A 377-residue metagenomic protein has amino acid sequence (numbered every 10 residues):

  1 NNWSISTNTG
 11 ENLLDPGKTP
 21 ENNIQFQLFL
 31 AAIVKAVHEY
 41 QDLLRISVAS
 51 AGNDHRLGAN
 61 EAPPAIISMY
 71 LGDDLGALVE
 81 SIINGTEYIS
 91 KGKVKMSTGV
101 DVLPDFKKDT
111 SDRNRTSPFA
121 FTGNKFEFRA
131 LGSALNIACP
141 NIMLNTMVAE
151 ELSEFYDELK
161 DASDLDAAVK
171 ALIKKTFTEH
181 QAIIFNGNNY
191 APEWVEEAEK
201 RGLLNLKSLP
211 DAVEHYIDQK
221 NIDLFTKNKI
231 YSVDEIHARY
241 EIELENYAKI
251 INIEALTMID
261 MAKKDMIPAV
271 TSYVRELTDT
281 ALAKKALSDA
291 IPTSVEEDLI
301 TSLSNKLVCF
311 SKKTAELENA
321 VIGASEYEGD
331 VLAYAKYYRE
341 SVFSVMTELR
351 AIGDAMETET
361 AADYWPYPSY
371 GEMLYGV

Functional and structural regions predicted by a protein language model:
N1-I242: Active-site capping/gating regions of soluble enzymes
T178-V377: C-terminal amphipathic alpha-helical interaction region
